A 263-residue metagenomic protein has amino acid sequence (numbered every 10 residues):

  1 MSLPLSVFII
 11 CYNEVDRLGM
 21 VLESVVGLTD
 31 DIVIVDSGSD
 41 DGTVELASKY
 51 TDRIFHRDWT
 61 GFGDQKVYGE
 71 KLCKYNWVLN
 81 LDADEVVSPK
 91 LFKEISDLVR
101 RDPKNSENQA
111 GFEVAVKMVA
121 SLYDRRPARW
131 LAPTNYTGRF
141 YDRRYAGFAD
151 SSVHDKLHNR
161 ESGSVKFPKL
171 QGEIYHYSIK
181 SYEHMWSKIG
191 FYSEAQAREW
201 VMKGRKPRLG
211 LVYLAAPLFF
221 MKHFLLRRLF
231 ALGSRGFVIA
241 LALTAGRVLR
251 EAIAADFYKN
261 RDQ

Functional and structural regions predicted by a protein language model:
S2, C73-N76: Active-site acidic short loop of glycosyltransferases
P4-S6: Cell-envelope/extracellular polymer assembly enzymes that use nucleotide-activated donors
F8-L28: Short, well-formed alpha-helical segments that are part of the catalytic scaffolds of diverse glycosyltransferases
G19, D41-Y50, K90: Acidic helix N-cap motif at the loop->helix transition within catalytic regions of sugar-transfer enzymes
S24, D36-E45, D82: A conserved acidic beta->alpha catalytic loop
D30-G38, F55, A83: Short beta-strand/loop segment that forms part of the nucleotide-sugar
V44-K74: Conserved donor nucleotide-binding strand/loop of the catalytic core
D64-E70, W77, S88-R261: Catalytic-site signature of metal-activated, phosphate-bearing donor transferases, centered on the GT-A/GT-A-like
